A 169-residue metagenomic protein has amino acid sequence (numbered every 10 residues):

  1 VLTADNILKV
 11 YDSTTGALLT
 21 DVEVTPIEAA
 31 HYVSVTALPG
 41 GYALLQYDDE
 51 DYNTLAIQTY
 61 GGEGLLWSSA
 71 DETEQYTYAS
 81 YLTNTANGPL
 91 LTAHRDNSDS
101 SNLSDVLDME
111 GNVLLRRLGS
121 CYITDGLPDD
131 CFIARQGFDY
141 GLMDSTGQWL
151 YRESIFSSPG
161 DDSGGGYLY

Functional and structural regions predicted by a protein language model:
V1-Y169: Residue-level detector of conserved, function-critical positions
